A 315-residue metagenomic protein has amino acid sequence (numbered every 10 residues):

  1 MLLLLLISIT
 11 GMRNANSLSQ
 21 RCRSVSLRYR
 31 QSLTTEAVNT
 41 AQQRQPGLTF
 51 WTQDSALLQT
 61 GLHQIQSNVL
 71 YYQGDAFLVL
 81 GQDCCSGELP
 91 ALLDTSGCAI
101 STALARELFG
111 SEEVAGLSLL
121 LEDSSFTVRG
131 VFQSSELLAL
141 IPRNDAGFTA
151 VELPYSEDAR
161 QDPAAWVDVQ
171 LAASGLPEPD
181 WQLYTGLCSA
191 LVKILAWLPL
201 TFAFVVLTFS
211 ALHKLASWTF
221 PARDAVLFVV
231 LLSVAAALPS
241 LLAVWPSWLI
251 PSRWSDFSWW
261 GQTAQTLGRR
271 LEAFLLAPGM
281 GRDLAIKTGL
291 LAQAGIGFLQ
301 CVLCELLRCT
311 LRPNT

Functional and structural regions predicted by a protein language model:
L2-Q20, P239-L249, C309-L311: Membrane-interface motif at the C-terminal end of an N-terminal transmembrane signal
L5-L57: Membrane-proximal extracellular/periplasmic loop immediately following the first transmembrane helix
R21-S24, H63, L89-L93, A146: Short glycine-enriched loop/turn motifs at secondary-structure junctions
P46-Q53, P177-T185, R223, L227: Short glycine-rich, low-complexity/disordered patches
F50-L92: The feature marks short, hydrophobic/small-residue-biased sequence motifs that occur predominantly
Q73-C85, I100-A190: Mid-to-C-terminal secondary-structure elements that act as membrane-proximal/extracytoplasmic interface segments
S189-T315: Alpha-helical transmembrane segments forming the membrane-embedded cores of inner-membrane proteins across
